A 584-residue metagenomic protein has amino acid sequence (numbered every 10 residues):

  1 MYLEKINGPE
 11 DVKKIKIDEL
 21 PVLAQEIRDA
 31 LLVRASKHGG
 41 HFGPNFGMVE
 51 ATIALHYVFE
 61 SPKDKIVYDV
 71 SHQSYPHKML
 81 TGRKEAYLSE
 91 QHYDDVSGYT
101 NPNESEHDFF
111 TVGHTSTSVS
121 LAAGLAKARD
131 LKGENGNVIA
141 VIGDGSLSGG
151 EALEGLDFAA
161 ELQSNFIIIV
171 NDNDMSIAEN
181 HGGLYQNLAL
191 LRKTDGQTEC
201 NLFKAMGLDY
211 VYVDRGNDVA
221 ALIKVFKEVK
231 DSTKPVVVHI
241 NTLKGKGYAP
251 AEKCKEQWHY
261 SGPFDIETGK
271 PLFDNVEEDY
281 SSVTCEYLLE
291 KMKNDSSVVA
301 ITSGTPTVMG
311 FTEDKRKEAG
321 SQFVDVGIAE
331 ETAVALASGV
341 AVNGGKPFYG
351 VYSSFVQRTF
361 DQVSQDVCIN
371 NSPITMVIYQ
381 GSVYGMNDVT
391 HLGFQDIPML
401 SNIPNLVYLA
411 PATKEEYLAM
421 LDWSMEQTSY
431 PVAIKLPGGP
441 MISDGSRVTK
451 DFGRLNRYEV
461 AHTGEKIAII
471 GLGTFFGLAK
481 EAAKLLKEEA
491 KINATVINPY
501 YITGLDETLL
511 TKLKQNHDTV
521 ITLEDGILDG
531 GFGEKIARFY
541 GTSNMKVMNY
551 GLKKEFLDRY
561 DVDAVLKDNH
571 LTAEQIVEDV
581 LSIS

Functional and structural regions predicted by a protein language model:
M1-M79, R215: N-terminal amphipathic, basic-rich helices that act as targeting or association modules
D29-S36, D95-T111, G133-I139, T312-G327 (+4 more regions): Glycine/charged-rich beta-loop-alpha catalytic/anionic-binding loops adjacent to active sites
G39-M48, V67-H72, N101-S120, I142-S146 (+7 more regions): Active-site nucleophile and cofactor-binding loops and adjacent substrate-binding regions of central metabolic enzymes
H41-L162, V298, S303, T312-E313 (+2 more regions): Cofactor-binding active-site loop characterized by glycine-rich and histidine/acidic residues
A86-V96, E161-M175, C368-Q380: A glycine-rich helix N-cap at a beta->alpha junction
D108-F264, K270-E277, S282-T284, L406-H517: Glycine-rich ThDP/TPP pyrophosphate-binding loop and its adjacent helix/strand module within ThDP-dependent enzymes
Y248-Q357, Q362-S372, I470-G473: Non-catalytic terminal/interface segments that mediate subunit docking, oligomerization, and allosteric communication
P263, G269-D274, G385-N387, P398 (+3 more regions): Peripheral docking tails and interdomain loops at the edges of cofactor- or intermediate-handling domains
